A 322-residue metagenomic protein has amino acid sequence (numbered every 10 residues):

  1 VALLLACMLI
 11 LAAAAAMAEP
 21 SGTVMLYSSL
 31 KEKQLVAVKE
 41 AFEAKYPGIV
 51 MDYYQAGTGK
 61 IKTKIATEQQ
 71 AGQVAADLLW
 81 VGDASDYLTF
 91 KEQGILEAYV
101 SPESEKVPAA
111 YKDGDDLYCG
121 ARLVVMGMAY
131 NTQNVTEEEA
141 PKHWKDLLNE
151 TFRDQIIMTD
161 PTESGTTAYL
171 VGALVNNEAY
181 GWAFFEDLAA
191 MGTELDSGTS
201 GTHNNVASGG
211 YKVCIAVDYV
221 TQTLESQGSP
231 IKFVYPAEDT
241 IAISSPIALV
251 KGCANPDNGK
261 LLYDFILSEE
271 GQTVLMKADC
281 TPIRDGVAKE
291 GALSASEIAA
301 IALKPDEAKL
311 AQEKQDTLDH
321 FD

Functional and structural regions predicted by a protein language model:
V1-T23: Short, low-complexity disordered leader/linker segments with a strong preference for bacterial N-terminal type II
E19-L88: Early extracytoplasmic/lumenal segment of secretory-pathway proteins
V74-L79, E97-A129, K145, Q155-M158: A structural signal for short loop-to-beta-strand junctions that line the ligand-binding cleft of periplasmic/secreted
E97-E103, L117-C119, K145, S229-I241 (+1 more regions): Short beta-strand->loop
G127-N134, G172, I243-P256, V274-L275: A bilobed periplasmic-binding-protein/Venus flytrap-type ligand-binding module shared by bacterial periplasmic
F152-T162, F265-A288: Periplasmic-binding protein-like
E163-T166, G172-E238: Ligand-binding pocket segment of bilobal, Venus flytrap-like solute-binding proteins
Q272-D322: C-terminal capping/gating helix-and-loop segments adjacent to ligand/active sites or protein-protein/ligand interfaces
